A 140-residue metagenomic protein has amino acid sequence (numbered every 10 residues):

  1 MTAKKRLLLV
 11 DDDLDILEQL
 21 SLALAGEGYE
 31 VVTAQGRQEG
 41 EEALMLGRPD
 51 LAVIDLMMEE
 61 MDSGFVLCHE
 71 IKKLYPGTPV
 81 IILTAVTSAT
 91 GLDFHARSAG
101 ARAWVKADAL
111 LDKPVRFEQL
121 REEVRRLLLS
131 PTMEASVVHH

Functional and structural regions predicted by a protein language model:
M1-R6, D112, R116-H140: Non-catalytic signal-transmission and effector/linker regions of two-component phosphorelay proteins
L14-V32: Two-component/phosphorelay signaling modules centered on CheY-like receiver
T33-L51: Acidic, metal-coordinating helix/loop segments flanking the phosphotransfer/catalytic sites of two-component signaling
Q35-E39, D62-L67: Acidic catalytic/metal-coordinating carboxylates
M45-G47, E70-T78: Conserved phosphotransfer cores of two-component systems
M58-E59: Receiver (REC) domain active-site loop signature in two-component systems and cognate sites in sensor histidine kinases
D62-V66, K73, T87-L111, E118 (+1 more regions): Alpha4 helix (beta4-alpha4-beta5 surface) of REC/receiver domains from two-component response regulators
L83-T84: Hydrophobic/aromatic residues positioned on beta-strands within the core alpha/beta folds
